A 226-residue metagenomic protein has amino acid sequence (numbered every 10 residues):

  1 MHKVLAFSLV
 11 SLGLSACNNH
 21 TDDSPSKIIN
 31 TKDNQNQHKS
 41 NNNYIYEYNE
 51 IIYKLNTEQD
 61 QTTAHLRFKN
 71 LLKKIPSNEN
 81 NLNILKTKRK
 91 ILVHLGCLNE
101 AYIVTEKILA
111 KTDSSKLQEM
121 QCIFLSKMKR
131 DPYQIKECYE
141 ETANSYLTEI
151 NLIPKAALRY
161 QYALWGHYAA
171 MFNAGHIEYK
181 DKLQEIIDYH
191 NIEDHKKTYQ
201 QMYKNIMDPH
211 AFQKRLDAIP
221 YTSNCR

Functional and structural regions predicted by a protein language model:
M1-S24: Classical Sec-dependent N-terminal signal peptides that target proteins to the secretory pathway
C17-N83: N-terminal leader/linker segments that initiate helical-solenoid repeat arrays
Q35-H38, N70-N81, K107-T112, N144-L158: Flexible helix-coil transition and linker loops at the boundaries of alpha-helical arrays
K39-I52, S77-K86, T112-C122, A157-L164 (+1 more regions): Generic helix N-cap/helix-start motif at coil->alpha-helix transitions
Y53-T57, I91, F124-L125, A170: Residue-level signature for tetratricopeptide repeat
A64-K73, N99-L109, P132-E149, I177-H190 (+1 more regions): Alpha-helical repeat scaffolds
T87-G96, T105-K107, S115-Y160: Alpha-helical adaptor scaffolds
E119-K129, P154-N173, H195-A218: TPR/TPR-like alpha-solenoid helical repeat scaffolds
